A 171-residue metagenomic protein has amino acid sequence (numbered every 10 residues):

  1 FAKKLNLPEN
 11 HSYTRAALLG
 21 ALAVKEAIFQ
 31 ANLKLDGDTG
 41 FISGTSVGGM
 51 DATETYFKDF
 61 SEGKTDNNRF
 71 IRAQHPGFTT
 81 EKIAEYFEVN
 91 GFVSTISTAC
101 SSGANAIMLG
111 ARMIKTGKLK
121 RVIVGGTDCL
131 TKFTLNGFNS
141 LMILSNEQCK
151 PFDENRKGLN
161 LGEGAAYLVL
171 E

Functional and structural regions predicted by a protein language model:
F1-S43, G49-M50: Conserved active-site "lid/cap" helical segment
F29-D38, G48-E171: Acyl-thioester C-C bond-transforming condensing/cleaving domain
